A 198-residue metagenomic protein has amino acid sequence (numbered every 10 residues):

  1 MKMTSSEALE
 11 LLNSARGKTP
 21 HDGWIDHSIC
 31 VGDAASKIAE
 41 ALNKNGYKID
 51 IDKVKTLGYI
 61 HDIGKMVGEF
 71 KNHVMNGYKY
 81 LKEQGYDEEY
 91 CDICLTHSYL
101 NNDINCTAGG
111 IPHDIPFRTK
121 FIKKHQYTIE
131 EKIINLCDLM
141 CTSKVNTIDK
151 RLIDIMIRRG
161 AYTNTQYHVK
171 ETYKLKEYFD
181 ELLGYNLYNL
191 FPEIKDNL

Functional and structural regions predicted by a protein language model:
M1, L9-E10, K44, S98 (+1 more regions): Intrinsic low-complexity, intrinsically disordered segments enriched in polar/basic residues
M1-S5, S28: Conserved N-terminal diphosphate/IPP-binding helix and adjacent helical/loop segment of trans-prenyltransferase domains
S5-H21: Generic N-terminal amphipathic, Lys/Arg-enriched alpha-helix
G17-I49, I60, Y86, N105-L198: Divalent metal-dependent phosphate-bond-processing catalytic cores, especially two-metal-ion Mg2+/Mn2+ enzymes that act
V31, I49-Q84, C91-N102: His-Asp-centered metal-binding catalytic motifs of divalent-metal-dependent phosphohydrolases/nucleases
